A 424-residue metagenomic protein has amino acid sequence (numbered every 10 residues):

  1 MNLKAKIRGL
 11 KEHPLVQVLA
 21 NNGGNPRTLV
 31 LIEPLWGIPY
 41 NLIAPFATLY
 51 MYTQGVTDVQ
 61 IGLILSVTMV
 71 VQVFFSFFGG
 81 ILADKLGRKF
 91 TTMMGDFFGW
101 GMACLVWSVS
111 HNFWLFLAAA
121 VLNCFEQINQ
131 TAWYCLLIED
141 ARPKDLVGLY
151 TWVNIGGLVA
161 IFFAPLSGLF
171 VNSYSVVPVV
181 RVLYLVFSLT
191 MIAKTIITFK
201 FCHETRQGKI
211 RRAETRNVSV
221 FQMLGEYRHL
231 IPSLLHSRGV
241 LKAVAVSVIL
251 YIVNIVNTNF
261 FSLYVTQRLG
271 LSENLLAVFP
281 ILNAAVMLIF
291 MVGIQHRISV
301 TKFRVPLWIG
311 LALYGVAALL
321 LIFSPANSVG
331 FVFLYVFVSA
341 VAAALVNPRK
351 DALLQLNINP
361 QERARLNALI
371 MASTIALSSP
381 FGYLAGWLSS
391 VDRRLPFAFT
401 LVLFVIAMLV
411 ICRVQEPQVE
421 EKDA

Functional and structural regions predicted by a protein language model:
N2-P26, H203-V244: Juxtamembrane intracellular "pre-TM" segments in multi-pass secondary transporters
E12-V71, G239-P280: Helix-loop boundary and gating motifs at the non-cytosolic
P34, A103, W114-I128, V329-L345: Hydrophobic core of transmembrane alpha-helices in multi-pass small-molecule transporters, especially MFS/SLC-type
S76-G87, N172, F290-F303, S389: Helix-to-loop junctions at the C-terminal end of transmembrane segments in multipass secondary transporters
F90-L105, V305-L320: Structural signature of the two symmetry-related core transmembrane helices
V121-G157: Cytoplasmic helix-loop-helix junction between adjacent transmembrane helices in 12-TM secondary transporters
Y150-G168, M371-F381: Glycine-rich segments within core transmembrane alpha-helices of 12-TM secondary carriers
I197-E214, C412-D423: Helix-loop junctions on the cytosolic side of multi-pass membrane transporters, especially the intracellular loop
